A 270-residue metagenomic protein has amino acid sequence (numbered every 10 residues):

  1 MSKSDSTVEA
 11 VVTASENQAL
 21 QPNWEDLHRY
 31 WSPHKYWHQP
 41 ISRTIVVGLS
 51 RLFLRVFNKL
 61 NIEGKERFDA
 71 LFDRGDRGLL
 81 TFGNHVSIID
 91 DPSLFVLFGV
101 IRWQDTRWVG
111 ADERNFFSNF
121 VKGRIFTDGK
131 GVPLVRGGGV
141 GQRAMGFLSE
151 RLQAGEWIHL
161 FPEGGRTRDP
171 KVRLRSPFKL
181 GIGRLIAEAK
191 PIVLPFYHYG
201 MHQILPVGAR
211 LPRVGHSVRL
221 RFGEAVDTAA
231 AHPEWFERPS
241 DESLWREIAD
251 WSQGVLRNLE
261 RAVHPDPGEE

Functional and structural regions predicted by a protein language model:
S2-W37, I41, Q142-E270: Non-catalytic C-terminal accessory region of glycerolipid acyltransferases and related lyso-lipid remodeling enzymes
A14-G64, S93-V96, F120-D128: A transmembrane-helix-recognition feature enriched in membrane-embedded lipid enzymes and envelope glyco-/phospholipid
S32, D73-G138: Catalytic core of membrane glycerolipid acyltransferases/transacylases, capturing the structured, soluble-facing
S50-R51, G99, K122-G123, L148 (+1 more regions): Short amphipathic alpha-helical segments and helix-helix/interface helices
R51-H85: Helix-to-loop junction immediately C-terminal to a conserved catalytic motif
F53, D128-V135, G165-R168: Short, basic, glycine/proline-bearing loop/turn elements
I62, V109, G131-P133, V193 (+1 more regions): Conserved beta-strand scaffold positions in the cores of enzyme catalytic domains, especially in NTP/NDP-utilizing
R67-A70, N115-S118, G139-R143, V226-A231: A short acidic, often aromatic-flanked loop/helix-cap motif at beta-alpha or helix-coil junctions that lines enzyme
